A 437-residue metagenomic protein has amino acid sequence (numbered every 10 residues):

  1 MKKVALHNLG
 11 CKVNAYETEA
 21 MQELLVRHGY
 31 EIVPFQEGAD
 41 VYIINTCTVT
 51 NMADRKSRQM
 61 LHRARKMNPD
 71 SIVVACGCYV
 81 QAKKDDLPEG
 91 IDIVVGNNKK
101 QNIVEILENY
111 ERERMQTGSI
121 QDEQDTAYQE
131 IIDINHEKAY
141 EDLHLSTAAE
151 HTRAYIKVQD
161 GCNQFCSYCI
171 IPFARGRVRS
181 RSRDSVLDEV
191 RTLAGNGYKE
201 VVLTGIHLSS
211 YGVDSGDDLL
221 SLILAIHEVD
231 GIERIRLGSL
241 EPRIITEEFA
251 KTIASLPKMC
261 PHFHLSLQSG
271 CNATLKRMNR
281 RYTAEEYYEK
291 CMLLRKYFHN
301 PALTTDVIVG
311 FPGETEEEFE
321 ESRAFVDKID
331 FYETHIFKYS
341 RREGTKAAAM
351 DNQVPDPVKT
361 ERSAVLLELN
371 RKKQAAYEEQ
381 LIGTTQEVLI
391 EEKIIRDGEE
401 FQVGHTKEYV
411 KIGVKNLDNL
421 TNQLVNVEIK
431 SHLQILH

Functional and structural regions predicted by a protein language model:
M1-S210, L224, E248, I253 (+7 more regions): Proteins enriched for Cys/Gly/acidic motifs involved in redox and nucleic-acid/cofactor modification
N51-M52, L208-G212, R243-I244, G310-G313: Short, small-residue-enriched loops and turns at beta-alpha junctions that line or gate enzyme active sites
F165, C169-G176, I235-R243, S269-R280 (+3 more regions): Conserved strand-turn element in the central/C-terminal portion of the radical SAM core barrel that lines
G195, L220-S221, E228-V229, R234 (+1 more regions): Radical SAM/AdoMet-radical enzyme domain recognition
K199, E233, Y332: Short acidic/polar active-site loop segments enriched in Thr and Asp
L265, D306, V326, T334 (+3 more regions): Hydrophobic, well-ordered secondary-structure elements that form the walls of internal hydrophobic environments
E314, I329-F331: Contiguous mid-protein beta-loop-alpha structural module that forms a pocket-lining wall or clamp of enzyme active
A349-H437: Terminal RNA-binding accessory module
